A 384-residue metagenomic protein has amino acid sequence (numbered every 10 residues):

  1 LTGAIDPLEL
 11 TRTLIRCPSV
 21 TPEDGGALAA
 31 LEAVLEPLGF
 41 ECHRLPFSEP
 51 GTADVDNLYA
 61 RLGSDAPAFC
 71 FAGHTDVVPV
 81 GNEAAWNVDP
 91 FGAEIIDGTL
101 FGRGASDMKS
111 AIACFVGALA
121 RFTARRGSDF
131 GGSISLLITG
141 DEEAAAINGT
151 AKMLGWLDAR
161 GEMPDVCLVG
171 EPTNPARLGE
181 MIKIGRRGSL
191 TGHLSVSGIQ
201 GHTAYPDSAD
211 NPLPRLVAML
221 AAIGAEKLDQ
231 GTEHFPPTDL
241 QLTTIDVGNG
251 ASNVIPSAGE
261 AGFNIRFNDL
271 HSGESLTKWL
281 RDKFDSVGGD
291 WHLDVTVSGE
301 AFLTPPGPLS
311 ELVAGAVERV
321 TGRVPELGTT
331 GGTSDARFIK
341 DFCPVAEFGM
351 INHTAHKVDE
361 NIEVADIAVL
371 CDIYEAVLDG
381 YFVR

Functional and structural regions predicted by a protein language model:
L1-R103, A124-G131: Acidic/His- and Gly-rich active-site-bordering loop/insert found across diverse amide/peptide-bond hydrolases
T2, P172-R177, I184, L190-R384: Metal-dependent amide/peptide-bond hydrolase catalytic core, centered on the "pita-bread" metallohydrolase fold
V20, D76, A85, E143 (+2 more regions): Catalytic metal-binding/acid-base residues of hydrolase active sites
A27, D56, A111, A146-T150 (+5 more regions): Residues at alpha-helix caps and immediate loop-helix transition turns in enzyme cores, especially N- and C-cap
H43, F69-F71, L137, L168 (+1 more regions): Hydrophobic/aromatic beta-strand patches that form the interior of the parallel beta-sheet core in alpha/beta enzyme
P46, I138, V295-V297: Residue-level recognition of beta-strand->loop/alpha-helix junctions
V80-I95, L168, G185-S195, G315-A316: Acidic-glycine-rich active-site phosphate/pyrophosphate-binding loop
S106, S110-A221, D359-V369: Fold-level recognition of mixed alpha/beta catalytic cores in primary-metabolism enzymes, strongest
